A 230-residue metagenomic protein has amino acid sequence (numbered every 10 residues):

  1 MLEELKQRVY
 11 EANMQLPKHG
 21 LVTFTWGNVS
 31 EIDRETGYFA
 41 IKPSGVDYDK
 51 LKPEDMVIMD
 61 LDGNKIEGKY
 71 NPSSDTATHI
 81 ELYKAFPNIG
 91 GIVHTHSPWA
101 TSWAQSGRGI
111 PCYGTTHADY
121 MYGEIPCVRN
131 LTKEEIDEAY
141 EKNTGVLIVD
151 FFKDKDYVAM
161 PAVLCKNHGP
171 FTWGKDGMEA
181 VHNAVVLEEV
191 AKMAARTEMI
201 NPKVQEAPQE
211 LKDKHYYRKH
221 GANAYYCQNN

Functional and structural regions predicted by a protein language model:
M1-N230: Glycine-rich flexible loops
